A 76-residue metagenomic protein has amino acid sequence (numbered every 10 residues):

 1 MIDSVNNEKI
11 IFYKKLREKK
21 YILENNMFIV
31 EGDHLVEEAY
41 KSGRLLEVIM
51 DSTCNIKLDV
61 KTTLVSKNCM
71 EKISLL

Functional and structural regions predicted by a protein language model:
M1-L76: N-terminal positively charged helical leader segments and presequences
